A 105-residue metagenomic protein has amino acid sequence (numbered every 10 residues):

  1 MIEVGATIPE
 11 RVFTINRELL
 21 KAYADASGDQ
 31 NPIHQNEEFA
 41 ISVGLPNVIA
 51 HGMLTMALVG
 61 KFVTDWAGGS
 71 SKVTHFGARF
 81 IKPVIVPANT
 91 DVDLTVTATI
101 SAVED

Functional and structural regions predicted by a protein language model:
M1-A50: Catalytic strand-loop segment that frames the active site of acyl-thioester-processing enzymes
V43-N47, T55-I100: Hydrophobic beta-strand-centered segment that forms part of the acyl-chain substrate-binding groove
E104-D105: Short aromatic-glycine-enriched beta-strand elements
